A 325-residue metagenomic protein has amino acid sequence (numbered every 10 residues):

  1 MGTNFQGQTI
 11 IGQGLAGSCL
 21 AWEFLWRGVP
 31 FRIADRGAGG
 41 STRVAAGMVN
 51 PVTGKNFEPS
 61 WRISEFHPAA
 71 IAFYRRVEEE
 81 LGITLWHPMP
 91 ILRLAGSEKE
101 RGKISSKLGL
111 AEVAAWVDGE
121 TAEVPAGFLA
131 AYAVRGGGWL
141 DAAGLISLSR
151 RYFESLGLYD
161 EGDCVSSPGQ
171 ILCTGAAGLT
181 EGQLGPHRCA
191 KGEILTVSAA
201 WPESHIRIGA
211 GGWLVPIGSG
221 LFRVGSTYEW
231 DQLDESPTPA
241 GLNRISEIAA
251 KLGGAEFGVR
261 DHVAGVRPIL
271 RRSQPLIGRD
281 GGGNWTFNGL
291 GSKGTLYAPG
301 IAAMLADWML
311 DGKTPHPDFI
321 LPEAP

Functional and structural regions predicted by a protein language model:
Q6-R32: N-terminal Rossmann-like FAD-binding beta1-loop-alpha1 element of flavoenzymes
A16, G39, A177: Conserved Rossmann-like nucleotide-cofactor binding loop
C19-R27, G47-M48, T53, T84-W86 (+1 more regions): Active-site substrate-recognition segment that forms the wall of the catalytic cavity or substrate channel
W26-A45: Glycine-rich FAD pyrophosphate-binding loop
M48-E123, F128: Dinucleotide-binding Rossmann-like beta1-alpha1 core, especially the glycine-rich loop that anchors the ADP
F57-A69, E98-K99, Y132-L148, S236-A240 (+1 more regions): Short beta-strand to alpha-helix junction loop
Y132-V165, G169, C173-G178, P299: Helical element adjacent to the flavin cofactor pocket in flavoenzyme catalytic cores
D261-P325: C-terminal catalytic lobe of FAD-dependent flavoproteins
